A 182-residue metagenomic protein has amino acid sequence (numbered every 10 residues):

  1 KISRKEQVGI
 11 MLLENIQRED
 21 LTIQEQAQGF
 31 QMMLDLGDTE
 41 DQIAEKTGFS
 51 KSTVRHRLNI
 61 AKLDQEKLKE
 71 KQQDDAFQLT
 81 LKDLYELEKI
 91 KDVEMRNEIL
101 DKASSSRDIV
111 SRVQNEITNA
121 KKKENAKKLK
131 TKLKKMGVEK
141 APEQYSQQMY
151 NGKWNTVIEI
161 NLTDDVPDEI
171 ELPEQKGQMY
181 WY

Functional and structural regions predicted by a protein language model:
I2-S104: Amphipathic, charge-rich alpha-helical segments that serve as recognition/docking helices
V8, V54, V93, V110-V113 (+3 more regions): Extended aliphatic helical segments
K89-E124, M136: Extended amphipathic alpha-helical segments with heptad-repeat/coiled-coil character used for oligomerization, fusion
T118-Y182: C-terminal helical accessory/scaffold domains
